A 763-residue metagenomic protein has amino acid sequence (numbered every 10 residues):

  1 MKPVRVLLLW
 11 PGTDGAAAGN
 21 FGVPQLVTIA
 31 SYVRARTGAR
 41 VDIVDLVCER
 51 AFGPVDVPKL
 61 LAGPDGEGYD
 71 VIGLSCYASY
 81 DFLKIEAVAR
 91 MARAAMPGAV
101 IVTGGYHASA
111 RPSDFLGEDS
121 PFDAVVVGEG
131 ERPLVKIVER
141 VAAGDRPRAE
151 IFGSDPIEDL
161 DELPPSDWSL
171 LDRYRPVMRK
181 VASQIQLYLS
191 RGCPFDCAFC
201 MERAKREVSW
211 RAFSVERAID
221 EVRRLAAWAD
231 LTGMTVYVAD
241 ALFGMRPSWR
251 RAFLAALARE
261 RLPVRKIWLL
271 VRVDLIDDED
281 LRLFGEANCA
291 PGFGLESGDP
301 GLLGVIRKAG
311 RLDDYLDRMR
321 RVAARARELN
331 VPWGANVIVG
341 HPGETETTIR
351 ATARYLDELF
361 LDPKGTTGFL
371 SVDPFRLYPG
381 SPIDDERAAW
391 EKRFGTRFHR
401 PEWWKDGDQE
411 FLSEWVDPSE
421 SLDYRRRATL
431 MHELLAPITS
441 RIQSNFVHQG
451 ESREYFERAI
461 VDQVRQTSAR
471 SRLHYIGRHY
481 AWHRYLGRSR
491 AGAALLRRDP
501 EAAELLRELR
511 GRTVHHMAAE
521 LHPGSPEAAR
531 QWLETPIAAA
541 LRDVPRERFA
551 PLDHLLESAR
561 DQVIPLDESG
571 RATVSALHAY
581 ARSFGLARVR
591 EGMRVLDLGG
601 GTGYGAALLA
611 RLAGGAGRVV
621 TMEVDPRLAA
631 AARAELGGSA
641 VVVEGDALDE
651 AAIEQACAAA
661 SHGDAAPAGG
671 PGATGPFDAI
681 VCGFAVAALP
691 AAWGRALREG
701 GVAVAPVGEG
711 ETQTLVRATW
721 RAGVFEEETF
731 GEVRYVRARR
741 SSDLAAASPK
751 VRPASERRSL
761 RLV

Functional and structural regions predicted by a protein language model:
K2-E221: Acidic, low-complexity intrinsically disordered segments
K2-L8, R40, L61-D70, R175 (+3 more regions): Radical SAM enzyme core and accessory elements
G15-A17, R111-S113, F195, G301-I306 (+2 more regions): Flexible glycine/acidic-rich beta-alpha junction loops that bind and position SAM and/or redox cofactors in anaerobic
P112-E118, D280, G343-E358: Catalytic cores of alpha/beta
P164-P332, R354: Radical SAM [4Fe-4S] cluster-binding motif and immediate context
E501-L596, Y604-L612, R627-A631, G731-A738: Class I SAM-dependent transferase core
F584, R588-A660, P667-F725: Conserved nucleotide-cofactor-binding alpha/beta core module
G708-V763: Active-site capping/gating segments
